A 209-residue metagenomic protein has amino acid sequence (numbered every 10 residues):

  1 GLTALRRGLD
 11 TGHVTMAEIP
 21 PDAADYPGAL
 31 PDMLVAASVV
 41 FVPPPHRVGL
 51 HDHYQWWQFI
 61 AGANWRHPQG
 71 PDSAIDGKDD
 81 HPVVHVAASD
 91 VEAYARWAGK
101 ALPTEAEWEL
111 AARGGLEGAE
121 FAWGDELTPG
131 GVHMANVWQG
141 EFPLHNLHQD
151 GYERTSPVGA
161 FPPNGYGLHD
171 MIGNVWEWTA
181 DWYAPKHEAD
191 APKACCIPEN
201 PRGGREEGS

Functional and structural regions predicted by a protein language model:
G1: Mature N-terminal segment immediately following signal peptide/propeptide cleavage in secreted/periplasmic
A4-M16, A98-G99: Short capping motifs at secondary-structure boundaries
I19-S209: Functional-site microenvironments in short loops/helix caps that host divalent-cation chemistry
